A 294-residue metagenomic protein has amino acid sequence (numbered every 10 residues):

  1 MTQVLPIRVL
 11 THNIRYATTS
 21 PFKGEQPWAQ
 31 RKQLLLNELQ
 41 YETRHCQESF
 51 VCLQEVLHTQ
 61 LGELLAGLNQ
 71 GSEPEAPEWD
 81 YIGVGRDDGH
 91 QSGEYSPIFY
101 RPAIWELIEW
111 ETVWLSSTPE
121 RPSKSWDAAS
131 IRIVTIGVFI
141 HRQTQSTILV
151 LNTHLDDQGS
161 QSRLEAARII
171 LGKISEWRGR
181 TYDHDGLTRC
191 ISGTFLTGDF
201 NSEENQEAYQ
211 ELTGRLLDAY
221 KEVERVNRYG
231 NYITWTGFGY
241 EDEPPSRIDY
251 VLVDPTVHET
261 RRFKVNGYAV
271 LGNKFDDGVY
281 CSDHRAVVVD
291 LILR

Functional and structural regions predicted by a protein language model:
M1-S72, A76-E78, R86-E94, L293-R294: N-terminal, active-site-proximal structural segment of metallo-dependent hydrolase catalytic domains
L5, P77, S92-Y95, I131-T135 (+6 more regions): Residues that flank catalytic or metal-binding motifs in active/ligand-binding sites
T11, F50-Q54, P97-I98, L149-N152 (+4 more regions): Structural recognition of the beta-strand scaffold that forms the well-ordered cores of secreted hydrolase catalytic
N13-I14, L155, D199-F200, R285: Active-site metal-binding loops of divalent metal-dependent hydrolases
Q40-E48, N69-P77, H141-T144, S175-C190 (+1 more regions): Alpha-helix termini
F50-L149, L155: Structured beta-strand-rich core segments of catalytic domains in phosphoester-bond hydrolases
I133-L151, S160-N205, Y209: His/acidic metal-ligating clusters that form di-metal
S175-F195, N201-R294: Metal-dependent phosphoester-hydrolase catalytic domains
